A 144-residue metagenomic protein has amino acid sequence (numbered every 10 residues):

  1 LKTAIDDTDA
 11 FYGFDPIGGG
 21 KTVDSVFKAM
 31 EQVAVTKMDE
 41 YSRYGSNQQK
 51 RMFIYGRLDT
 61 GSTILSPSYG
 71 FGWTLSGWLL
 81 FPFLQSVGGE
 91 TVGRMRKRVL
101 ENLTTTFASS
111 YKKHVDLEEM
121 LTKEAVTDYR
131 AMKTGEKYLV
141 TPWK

Functional and structural regions predicted by a protein language model:
L1-S76: Glycine-rich cofactor phosphate-binding loops and adjacent beta1-alpha1 units of small-molecule cofactor enzyme domains
D24-Y41, F81-K144: C-terminal hydrophobic helical "lid"/dimerization subdomain of Rossmann-like NAD(P)H-dependent oxidoreductases
